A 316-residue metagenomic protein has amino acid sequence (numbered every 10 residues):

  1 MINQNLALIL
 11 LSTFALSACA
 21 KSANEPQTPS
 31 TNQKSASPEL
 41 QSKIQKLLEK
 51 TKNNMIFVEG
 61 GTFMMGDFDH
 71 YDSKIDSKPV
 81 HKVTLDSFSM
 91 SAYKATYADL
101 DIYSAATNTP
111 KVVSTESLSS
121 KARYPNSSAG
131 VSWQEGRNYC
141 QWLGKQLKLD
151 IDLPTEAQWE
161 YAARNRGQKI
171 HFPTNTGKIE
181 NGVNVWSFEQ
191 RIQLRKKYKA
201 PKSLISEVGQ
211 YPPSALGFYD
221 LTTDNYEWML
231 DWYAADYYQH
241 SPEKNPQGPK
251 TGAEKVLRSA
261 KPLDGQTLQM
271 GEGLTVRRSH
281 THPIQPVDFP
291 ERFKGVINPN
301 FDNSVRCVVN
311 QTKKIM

Functional and structural regions predicted by a protein language model:
M1-A7: Bacterial N-terminal signal peptides that target proteins for export
C19-S22, P26, D67, Y71 (+3 more regions): Active-site microenvironments of metalloenzymes and redox enzymes
N24-A36: Short, low-complexity, disordered segments immediately C-terminal to signal peptides in bacterial exported proteins
K43-Q45, H70-P79, A215, T281-V296: Short, P/G- and charge-enriched loop/turn segments at secondary-structure junctions
N54-M64: Mature N-terminal segment immediately following signal peptide/propeptide cleavage in secreted/periplasmic
M64, D69, W133-V276, H280-I284 (+1 more regions): Functional-site microenvironments in short loops/helix caps that host divalent-cation chemistry
V296-K314: Short, structured beta-strand segments at or near domain termini in extracellular proteins/domains
